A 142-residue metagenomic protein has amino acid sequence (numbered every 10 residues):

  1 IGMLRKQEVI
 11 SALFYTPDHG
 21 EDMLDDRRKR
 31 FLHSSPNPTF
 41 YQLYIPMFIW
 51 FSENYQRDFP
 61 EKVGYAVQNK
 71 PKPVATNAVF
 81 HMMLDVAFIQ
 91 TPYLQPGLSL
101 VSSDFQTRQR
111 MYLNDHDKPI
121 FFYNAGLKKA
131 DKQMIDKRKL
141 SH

Functional and structural regions predicted by a protein language model:
I1-H142: Catalytic domains that recognize anionic headgroups
